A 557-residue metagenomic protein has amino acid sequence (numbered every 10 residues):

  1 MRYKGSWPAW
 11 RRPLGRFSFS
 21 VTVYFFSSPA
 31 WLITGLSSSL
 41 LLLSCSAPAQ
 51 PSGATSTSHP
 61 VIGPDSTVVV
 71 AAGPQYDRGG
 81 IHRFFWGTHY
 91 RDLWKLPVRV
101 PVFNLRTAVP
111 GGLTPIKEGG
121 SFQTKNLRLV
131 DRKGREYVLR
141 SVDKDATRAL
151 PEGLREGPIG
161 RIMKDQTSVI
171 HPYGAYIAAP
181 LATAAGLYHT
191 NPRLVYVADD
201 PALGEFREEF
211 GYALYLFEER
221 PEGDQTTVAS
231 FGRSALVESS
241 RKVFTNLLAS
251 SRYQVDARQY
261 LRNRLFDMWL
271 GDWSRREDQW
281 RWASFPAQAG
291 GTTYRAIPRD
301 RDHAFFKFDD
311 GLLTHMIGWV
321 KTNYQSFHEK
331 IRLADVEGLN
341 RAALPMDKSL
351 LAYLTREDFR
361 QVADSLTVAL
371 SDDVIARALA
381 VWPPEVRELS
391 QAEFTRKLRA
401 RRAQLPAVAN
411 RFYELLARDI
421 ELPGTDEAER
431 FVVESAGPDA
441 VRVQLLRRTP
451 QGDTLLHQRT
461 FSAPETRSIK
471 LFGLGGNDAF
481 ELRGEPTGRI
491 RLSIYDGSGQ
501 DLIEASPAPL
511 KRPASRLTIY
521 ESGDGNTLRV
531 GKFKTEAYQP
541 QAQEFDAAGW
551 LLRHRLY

Functional and structural regions predicted by a protein language model:
W7-W10, W31: Tryptophan (W) side chains
L42-S44: C-terminal motif of bacterial Sec signal peptides marking the signal peptidase cleavage site
S46-P48: Bacterial signal peptide processing site
D77-F103: Juxta-kinase regulatory segment immediately upstream of eukaryotic protein kinase catalytic domains
F103-E238, I297-F308, L312-T314, K321-E329: Conserved ATP-binding subdomain of kinase catalytic cores across diverse folds
T167-S168, P286-R459, A463-K470, G476-R491 (+1 more regions): C-terminal catalytic region of ATP-dependent kinase domains
V197-D272, F285-R295, K307-D310, D373-V381 (+2 more regions): ATP-dependent phospho-/nucleotidyl transfer catalytic cores
D278-F285: Catalytic-loop signature of eukaryotic-like protein kinases
